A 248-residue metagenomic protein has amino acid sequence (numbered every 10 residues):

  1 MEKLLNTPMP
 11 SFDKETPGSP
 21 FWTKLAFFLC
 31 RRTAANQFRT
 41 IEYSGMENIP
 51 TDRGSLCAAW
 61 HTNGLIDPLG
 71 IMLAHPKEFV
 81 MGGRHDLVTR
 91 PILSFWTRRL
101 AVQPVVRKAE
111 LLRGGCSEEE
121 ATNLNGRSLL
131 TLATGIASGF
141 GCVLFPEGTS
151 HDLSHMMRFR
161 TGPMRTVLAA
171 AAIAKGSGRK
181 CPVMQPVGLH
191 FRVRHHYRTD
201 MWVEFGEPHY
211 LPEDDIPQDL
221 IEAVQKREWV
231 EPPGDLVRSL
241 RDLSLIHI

Functional and structural regions predicted by a protein language model:
M1-P20, K24: Eukaryotic N-terminal low-complexity, Ser/Thr- and Lys/Arg-rich leader segments that predominantly function as
T16-P217, A223, D235: Soluble catalytic domains of membrane acyltransferases
V230-G234: N-terminal assembly/attachment segments of tailed bacteriophage virion structural proteins
S239-L243: A conserved active-site cap/scaffold subdomain adjacent to cofactor or substrate pockets
I246-I248: Conserved small/polar residues in nucleotide/adenosyl-binding loops
